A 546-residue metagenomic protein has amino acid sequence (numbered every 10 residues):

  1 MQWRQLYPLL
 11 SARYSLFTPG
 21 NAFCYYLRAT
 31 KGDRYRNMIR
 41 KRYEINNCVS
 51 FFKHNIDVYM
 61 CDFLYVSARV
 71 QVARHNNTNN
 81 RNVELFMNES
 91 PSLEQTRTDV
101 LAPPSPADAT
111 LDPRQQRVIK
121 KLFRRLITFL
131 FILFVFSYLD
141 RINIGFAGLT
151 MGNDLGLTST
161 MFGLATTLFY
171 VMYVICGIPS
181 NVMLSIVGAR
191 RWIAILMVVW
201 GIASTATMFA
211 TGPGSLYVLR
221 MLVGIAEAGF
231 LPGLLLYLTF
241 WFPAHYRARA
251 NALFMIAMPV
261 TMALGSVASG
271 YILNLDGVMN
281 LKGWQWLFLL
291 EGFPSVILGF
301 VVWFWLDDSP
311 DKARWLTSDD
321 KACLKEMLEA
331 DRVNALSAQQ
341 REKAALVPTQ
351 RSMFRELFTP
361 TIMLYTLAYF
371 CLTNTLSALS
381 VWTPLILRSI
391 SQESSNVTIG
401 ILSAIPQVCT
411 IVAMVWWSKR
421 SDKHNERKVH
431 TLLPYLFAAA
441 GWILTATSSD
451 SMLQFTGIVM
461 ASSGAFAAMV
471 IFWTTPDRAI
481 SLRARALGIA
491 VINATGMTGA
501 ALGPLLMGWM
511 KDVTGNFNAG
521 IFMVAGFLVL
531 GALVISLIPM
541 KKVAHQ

Functional and structural regions predicted by a protein language model:
I144-G145, R355-M414, M469: Extracytoplasmic gate region of multi-pass secondary transporters
G156, G188, F209-S215, A226 (+3 more regions): Helix-breaking motifs and short loop linkers at transmembrane-helix boundaries and internal kinks in secondary membrane
I175-G214: Conserved MFS/SLC helix-loop-helix module at the cytosolic interface between two early adjacent transmembrane helices
I186-M197, D422-Y435: Cytoplasmic membrane-interface "Motif A"-like loop-to-helix N-cap segments of 12-TM Major Facilitator Superfamily
L219-I256: Cytoplasmic helix-loop-helix junction between adjacent transmembrane helices in 12-TM secondary transporters
R249-L273, P294-S295, N493-G503: Glycine-rich segments within core transmembrane alpha-helices of 12-TM secondary carriers
R427-T475: C-terminal transmembrane helical hairpin of 12-TM major facilitator-type secondary transporters
S481-T514: A late C-terminal transmembrane helix in Major Facilitator Superfamily
